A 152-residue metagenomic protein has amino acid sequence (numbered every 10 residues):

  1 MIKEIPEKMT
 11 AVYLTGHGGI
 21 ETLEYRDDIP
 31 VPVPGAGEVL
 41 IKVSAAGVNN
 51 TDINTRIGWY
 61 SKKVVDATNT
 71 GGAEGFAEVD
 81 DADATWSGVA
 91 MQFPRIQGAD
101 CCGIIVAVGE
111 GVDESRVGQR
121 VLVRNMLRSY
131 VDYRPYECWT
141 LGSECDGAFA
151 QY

Functional and structural regions predicted by a protein language model:
M1-T10, T15: Basic/polar N-terminal segments that are highly enriched at the extreme N-terminus, encompassing both cleavable
G18-L23, N50-T51: Short N-terminal binding/cap micro-motifs at the start of the first secondary-structure element
P30-A46, Y60-Y130: Glycine-rich beta-strand-centered segment in the early N-terminal region that forms part of a ligand/cofactor-binding
T51-I57, D132: Cytochrome P450 core scaffold surrounding the K-helix E-X-X-R motif and the conserved "meander" helix-loop region
G88-P94, E137-S143, F149: Short, P/G- and charge-enriched loop/turn segments at secondary-structure junctions
R128-C138: Short, Lys/Arg- and Gly-enriched loop/turn segments at beta-strand edges
S129-V131, E144-Y152: A structural motif shared across PLP-dependent enzymes of the aminotransferase-like
